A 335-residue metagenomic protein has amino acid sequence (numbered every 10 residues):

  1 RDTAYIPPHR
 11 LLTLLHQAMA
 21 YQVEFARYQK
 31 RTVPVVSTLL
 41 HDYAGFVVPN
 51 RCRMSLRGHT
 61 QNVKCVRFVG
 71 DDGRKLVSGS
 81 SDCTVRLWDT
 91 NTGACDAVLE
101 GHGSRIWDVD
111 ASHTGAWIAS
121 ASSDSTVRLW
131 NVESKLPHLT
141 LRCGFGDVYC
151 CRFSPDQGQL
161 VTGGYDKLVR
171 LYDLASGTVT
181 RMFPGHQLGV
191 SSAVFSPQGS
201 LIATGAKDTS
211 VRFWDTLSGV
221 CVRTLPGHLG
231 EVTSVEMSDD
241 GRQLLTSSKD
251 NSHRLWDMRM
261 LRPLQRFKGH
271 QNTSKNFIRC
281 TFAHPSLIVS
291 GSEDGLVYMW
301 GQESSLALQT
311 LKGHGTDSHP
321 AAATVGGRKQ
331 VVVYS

Functional and structural regions predicted by a protein language model:
R1-N62: Intrinsically disordered, low-complexity acidic/Ser/Thr/Pro-rich linker and tail segments in large eukaryotic scaffolds
C52, N62, D72, C95 (+16 more regions): WD40/WD-repeat beta-propeller blade-loop signature
L56-V63, E100-I106, R142-V148, P184-V190 (+3 more regions): WD40/WD-repeat beta-propeller blade N-cap
V66, V85-W88, V109, V127-W130 (+7 more regions): WD40-repeat beta-propellers
R67-G73, D110-G115, R152-Q157, V194-S200 (+4 more regions): Loop/turn segments within WD40 beta-propeller blades
S78-D82, G103, S120-D124, D156 (+6 more regions): Conserved strand-to-loop turn within each blade of WD40 beta-propeller repeats
T90-G93, V132-K135, L174-G177, T216-G219 (+2 more regions): Short loop/turn segments that connect beta-strands within beta-propeller blades
R223-P226, E236, R242-S335: Structured C-terminal portions of repeat-based eukaryotic scaffold domains
